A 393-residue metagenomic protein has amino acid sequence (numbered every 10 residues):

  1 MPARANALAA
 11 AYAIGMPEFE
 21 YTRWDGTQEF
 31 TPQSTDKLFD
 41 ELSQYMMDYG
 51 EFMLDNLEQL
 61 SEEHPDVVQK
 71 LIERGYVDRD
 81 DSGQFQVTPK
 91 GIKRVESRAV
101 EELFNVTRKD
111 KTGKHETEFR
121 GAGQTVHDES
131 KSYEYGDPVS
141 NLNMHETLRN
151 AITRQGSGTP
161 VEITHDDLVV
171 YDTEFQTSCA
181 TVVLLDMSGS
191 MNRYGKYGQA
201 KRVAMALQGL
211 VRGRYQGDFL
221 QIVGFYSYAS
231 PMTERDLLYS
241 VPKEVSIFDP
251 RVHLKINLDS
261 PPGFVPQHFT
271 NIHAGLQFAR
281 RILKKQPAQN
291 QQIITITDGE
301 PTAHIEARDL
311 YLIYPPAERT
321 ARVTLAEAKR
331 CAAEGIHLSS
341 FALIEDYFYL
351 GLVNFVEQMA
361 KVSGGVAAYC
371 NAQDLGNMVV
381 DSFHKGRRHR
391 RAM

Functional and structural regions predicted by a protein language model:
M1-D40: Short alpha-helical segments that sit at the start of domains
M1-R4, L8-A10, E29, R280-Q292 (+2 more regions): Von Willebrand factor type A / integrin I
W24-S178: Acidic/polar low-complexity segments with low predicted structural confidence
M144, K196-A200, H268-I272, T320: Phosphate/oxyanion-binding active-site loops and adjacent basic polyanion-contact surfaces
E174-I247, G275-L276, Q289-I296, S339-L343: Von Willebrand factor
N192, P262-N271, L312-E318: Flexible beta-alpha connector loops of hexameric P-loop NTPases
L220-D259, I282, H304-R308, F348-M359 (+1 more regions): Short beta-strand-loop
V241-Q291, A332, Y347: Von Willebrand factor
